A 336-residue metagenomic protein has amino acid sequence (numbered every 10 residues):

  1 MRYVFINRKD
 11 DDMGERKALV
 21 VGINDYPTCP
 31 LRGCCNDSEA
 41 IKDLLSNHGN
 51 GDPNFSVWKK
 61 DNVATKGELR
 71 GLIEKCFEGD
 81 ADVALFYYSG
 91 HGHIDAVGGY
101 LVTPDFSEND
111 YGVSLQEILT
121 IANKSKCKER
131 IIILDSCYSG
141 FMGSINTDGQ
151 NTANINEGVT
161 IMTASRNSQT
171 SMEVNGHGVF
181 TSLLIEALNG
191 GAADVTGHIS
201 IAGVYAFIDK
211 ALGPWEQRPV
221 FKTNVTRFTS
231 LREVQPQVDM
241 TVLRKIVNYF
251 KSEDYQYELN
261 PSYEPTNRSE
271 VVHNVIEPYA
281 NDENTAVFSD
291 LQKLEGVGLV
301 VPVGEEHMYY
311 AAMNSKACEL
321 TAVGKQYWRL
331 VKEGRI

Functional and structural regions predicted by a protein language model:
M1-G99, N248-I336: Boundary/activation segment at the start of structured domains
G14-R16, P53-F55, C127-E129, N156-V159: Short glycine-/polar-rich loops that comprise or flank the Walker A/P-loop and associated switch/sensor motifs
E15, K66-I145: Caspase-like (clan CD) cysteine peptidase catalytic core
G22-I23, S38, L45, I131-K222: Active-site-proximal C-terminal subdomain of hydrolase catalytic domains
P30-G33, D61, D110, M172 (+1 more regions): Extracytoplasmic/periplasmic, Sec-exported soluble proteins
N47-N54, T120, G191-T196: Alpha-helix termini
G197-A202, W215, P219-E283: Charge-rich interaction segments
